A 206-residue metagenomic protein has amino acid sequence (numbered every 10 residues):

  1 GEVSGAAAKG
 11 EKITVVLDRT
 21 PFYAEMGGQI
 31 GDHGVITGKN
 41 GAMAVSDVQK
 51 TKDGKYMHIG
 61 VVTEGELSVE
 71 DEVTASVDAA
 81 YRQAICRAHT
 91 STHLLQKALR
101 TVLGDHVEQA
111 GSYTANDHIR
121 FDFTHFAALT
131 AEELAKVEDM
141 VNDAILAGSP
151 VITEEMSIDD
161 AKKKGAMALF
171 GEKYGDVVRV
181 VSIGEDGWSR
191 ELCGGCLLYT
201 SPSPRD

Functional and structural regions predicted by a protein language model:
G1-S201, R205: A glycine- and charged-residue-rich anion-binding loop/surface
